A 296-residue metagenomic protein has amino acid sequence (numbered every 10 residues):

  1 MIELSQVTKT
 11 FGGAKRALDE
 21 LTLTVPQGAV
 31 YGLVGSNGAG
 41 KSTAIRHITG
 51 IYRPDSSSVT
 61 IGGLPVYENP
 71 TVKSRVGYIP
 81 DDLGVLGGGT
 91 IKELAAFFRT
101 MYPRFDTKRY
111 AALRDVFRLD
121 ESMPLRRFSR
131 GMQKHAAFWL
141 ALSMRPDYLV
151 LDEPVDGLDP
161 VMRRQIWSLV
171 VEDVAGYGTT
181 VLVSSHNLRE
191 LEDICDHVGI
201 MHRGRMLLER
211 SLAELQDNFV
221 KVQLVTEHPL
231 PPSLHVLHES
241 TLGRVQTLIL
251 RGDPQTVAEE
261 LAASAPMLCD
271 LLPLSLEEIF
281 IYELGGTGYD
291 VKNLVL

Functional and structural regions predicted by a protein language model:
S36-G40: Walker A (P-loop) phosphate-binding loop of ABC-type ATPase nucleotide-binding domains
T49: Helix-to-loop junction immediately C-terminal to a conserved catalytic motif
S57-V72: Conserved ABC transporter NBD signature motif
P80-A136: ABC-family P-loop ATPase nucleotide-binding domains
L149-E153: Catalytic Walker B motif of ABC-type/P-loop ATPase nucleotide-binding domains
Q165-T256: ABC transporter nucleotide-binding domain
I249-L296: C-terminal coupling/interaction segments
